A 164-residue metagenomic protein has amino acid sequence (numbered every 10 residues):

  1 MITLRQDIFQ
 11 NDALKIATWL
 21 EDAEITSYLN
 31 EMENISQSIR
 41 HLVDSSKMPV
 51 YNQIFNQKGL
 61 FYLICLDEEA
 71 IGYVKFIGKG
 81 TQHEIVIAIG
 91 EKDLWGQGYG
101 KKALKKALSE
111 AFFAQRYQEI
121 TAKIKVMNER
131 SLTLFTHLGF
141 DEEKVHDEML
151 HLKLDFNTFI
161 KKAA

Functional and structural regions predicted by a protein language model:
M1-L14, L20, F61-A164: Acyl-donor (CoA/ACP) binding surface of acyl/acetyltransferases
T18-S38: Helix-loop element at the rim of GNAT/NAT acetyltransferase active sites that forms part of the acceptor-substrate
A23-E24, I54, Q115: A general structural signal marking secondary-structure boundaries and capping sites
S27-Y28, S45, A163: N-terminal charged segments
I35-K58: Active-site rim helix/loop that mediates acceptor-substrate recognition in acyltransferases
